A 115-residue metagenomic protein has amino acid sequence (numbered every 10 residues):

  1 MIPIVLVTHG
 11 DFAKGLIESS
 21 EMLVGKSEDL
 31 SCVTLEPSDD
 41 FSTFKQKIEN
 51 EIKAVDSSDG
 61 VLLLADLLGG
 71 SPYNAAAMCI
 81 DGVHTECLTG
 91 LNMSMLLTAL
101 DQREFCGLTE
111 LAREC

Functional and structural regions predicted by a protein language model:
M1-C115: N-terminal loops that bind phosphate or other acidic moieties and the adjacent beta-alpha structural core
